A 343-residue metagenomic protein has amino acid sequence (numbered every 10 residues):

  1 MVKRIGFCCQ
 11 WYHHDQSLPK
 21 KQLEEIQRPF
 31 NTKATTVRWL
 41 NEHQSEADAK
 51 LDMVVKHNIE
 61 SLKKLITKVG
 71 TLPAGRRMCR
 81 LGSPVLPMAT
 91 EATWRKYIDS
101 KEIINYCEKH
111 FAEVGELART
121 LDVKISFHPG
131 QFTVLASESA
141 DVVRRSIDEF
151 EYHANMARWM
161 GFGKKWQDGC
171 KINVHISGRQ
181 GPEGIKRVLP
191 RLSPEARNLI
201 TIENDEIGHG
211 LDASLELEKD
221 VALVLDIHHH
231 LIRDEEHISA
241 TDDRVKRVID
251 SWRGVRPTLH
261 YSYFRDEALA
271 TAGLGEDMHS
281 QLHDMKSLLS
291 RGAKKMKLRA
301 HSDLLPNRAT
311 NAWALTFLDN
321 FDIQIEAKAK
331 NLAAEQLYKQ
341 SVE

Functional and structural regions predicted by a protein language model:
M1-K124, T133-A136, D141-I147, E151 (+6 more regions): Alpha/beta catalytic barrel-like cores
G82, H175-S177, I202-E206, L225-I227 (+2 more regions): Short His-Asn-centered micro-motif
H128, D226, I323: Conserved, mostly hydrophobic/aromatic
P129-Q131, C170-I172: Short, conserved phosphate-binding/catalytic loop or strand-edge motifs used in phosphoryl-/nucleotidyl-transfer
K171-R191, A196-E203, H209: Loop-centered beta-sheet repeat module
S193-N198, L217-V224: Glycine-enriched alpha-helix->loop->beta-strand junction motifs that scaffold or abut catalytic
I207-G210, H228-I232: Short acidic, Gly/Ser-rich segments with clustered Asp/Glu that frequently serve as metal-coordination loops in enzyme
V221-I227, V342-E343: Short hydrophobic/aromatic-enriched beta-strand-loop microsegments
